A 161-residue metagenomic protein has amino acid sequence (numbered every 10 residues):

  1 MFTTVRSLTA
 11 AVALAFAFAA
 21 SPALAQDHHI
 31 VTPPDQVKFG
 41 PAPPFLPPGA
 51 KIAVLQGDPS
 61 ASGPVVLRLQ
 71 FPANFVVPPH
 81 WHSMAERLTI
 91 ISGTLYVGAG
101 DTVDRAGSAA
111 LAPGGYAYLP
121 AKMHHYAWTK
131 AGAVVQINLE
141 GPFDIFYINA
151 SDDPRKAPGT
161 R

Functional and structural regions predicted by a protein language model:
M1-V5: N-terminal secretory signal peptides that target proteins for export/translocation
T9-A20: Bacterial N-terminal signal peptides
A23-V65, A109, D152-R161: A short, N-terminal "cap"/entry segment at the start of jelly-roll beta-barrel domains of the cupin/DSBH fold
I30-T32, A106, Y126-R161: Double-stranded beta-helix
L46, P59-P64, P78-T89: His-enriched metal-coordination microenvironments in redox/metal-binding proteins
D58-S60, L95, D101-K122: Short acidic-glycine-tyrosine-enriched beta hairpin
P72-F75, W81-T102: Glycine- and acidic-residue-biased ligand/ion/polar-headgroup-sensing regions
V77-P79, V97-G98, L119, H124-K130: Short beta-strand His + acidic residue motifs that chelate non-heme Fe in jelly-roll/DSBH and cupin folds
